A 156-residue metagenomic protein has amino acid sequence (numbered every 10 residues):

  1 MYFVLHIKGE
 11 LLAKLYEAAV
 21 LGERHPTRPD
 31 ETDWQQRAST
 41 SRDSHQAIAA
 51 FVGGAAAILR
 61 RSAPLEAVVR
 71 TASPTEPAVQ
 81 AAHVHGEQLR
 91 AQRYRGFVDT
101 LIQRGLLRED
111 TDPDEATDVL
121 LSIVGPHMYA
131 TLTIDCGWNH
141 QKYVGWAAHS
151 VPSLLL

Functional and structural regions predicted by a protein language model:
Y2-H6: Base-recognition residues in the alpha-helical recognition helix of bacterial helix-turn-helix
I7-L15: Short amphipathic alpha-helical segment with a characteristic S/N-K-E followed by hydrophobic residues
K14, V20-R60, T117: Hydrophobic alpha-helical connector segments
K14-L15, A72, D135: Residue-level signal for well-ordered alpha-helical positions
E31-Q35, V69-T75, T111: Short linear capping/connector segments at secondary-structure termini
A50-R70, P77-R104, D114-D118, H149-L155: Amphipathic alpha-helical packing segments from all-alpha helical-bundle domains
I102-S150: Hydrophobic/aromatic-rich alpha-helical bundle segments in the mid-to-C-terminal region
